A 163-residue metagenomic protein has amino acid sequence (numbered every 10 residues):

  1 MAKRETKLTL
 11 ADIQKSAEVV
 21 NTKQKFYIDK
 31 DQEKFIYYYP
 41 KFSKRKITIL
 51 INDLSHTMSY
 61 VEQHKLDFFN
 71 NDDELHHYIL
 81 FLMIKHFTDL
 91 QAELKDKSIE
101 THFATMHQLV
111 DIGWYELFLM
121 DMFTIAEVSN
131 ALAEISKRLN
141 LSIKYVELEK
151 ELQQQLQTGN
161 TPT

Functional and structural regions predicted by a protein language model:
M1-A2, S136: Intrinsically disordered, low-complexity sequence elements enriched in Ser/Thr/Gly/Pro
A2-M58: N-terminal "first-domain core" detector
K44-T163: Short, surface-exposed, charged amphipathic helix/loop patches that serve as local interaction elements
